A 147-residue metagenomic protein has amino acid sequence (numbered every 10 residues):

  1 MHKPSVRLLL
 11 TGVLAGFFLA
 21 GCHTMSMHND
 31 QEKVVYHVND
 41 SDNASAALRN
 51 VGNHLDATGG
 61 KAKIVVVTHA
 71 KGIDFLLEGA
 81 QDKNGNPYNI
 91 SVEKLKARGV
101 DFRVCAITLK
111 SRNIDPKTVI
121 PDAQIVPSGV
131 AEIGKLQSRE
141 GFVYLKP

Functional and structural regions predicted by a protein language model:
M1-L10: Bacterial N-terminal signal peptides that target proteins for export
H28-N39, T68-L77: Acidic/histidine-rich, surface-exposed loop or edge segments in extracytoplasmic proteins
H37-A47, G79-A80: Short, glycine-rich nucleotide/cofactor-binding loops
A46-K61: Histidine-anchored nucleotide/phosphate-binding helix
T68-I114: Mid-chain, structured segments of secreted extracytoplasmic proteins
D122-P147: C-terminal partner/receptor-binding element of secreted or periplasmic proteins
